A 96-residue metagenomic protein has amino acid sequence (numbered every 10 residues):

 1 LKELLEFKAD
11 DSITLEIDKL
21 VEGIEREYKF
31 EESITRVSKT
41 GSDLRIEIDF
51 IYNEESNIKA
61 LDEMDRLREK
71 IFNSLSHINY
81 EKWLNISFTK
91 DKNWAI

Functional and structural regions predicted by a protein language model:
L1-I96: Alpha-helical transmembrane segments and adjacent TM-loop junctions that form the membrane-embedded core of multi-pass
